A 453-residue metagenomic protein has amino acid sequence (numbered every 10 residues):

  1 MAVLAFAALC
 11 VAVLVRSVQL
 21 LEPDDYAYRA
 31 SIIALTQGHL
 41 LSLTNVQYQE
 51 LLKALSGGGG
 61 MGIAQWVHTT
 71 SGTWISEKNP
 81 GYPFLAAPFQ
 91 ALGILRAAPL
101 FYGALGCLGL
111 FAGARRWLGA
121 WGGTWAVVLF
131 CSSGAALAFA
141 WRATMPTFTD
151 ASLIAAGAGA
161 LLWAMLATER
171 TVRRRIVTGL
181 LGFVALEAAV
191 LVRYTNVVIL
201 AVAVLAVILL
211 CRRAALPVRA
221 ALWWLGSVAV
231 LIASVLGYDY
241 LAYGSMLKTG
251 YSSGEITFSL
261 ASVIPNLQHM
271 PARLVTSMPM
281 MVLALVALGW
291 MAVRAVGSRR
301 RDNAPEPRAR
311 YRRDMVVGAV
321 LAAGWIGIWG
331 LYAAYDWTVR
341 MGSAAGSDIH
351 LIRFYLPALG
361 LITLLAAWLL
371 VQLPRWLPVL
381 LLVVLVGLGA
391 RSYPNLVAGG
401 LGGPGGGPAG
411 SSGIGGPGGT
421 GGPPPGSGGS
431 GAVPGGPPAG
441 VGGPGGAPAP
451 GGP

Functional and structural regions predicted by a protein language model:
V3, I176, V184, L225-A229 (+4 more regions): Signature aromatic-anchored transmembrane alpha helix within multi-pass, membrane-resident enzymes that catalyze glycan
F6, G123-G134, S152-A155, G159 (+3 more regions): Short helix- or helix-capping micro-motifs that position conserved polar/aromatic residues at function-defining sites
Q37-Y82, A86-F89, D336-G346, P408: Interfacial juxtamembrane loops and adjacent helix segments that form the catalytic/substrate-binding surfaces
L95-L118, A156-A160: Transmembrane-helix motifs of polytopic, lipid-linked glycan transferases
L105-L110, I208-L209, V275-W325, I362-L369 (+1 more regions): Hydrophobic, aromatic-rich transmembrane alpha-helices and their immediate juxtamembrane boundary segments
C107-A135, A151-S152, R173-R174, P378-L380: Transmembrane-helix signature of polytopic, membrane-embedded enzymes that assemble or transfer cell-envelope glycans
W163-T168, I176, I199-A229, T257-V263 (+1 more regions): Perimembrane helix-loop-helix junctions
N196, A220-W290, A322-D336, R391-G399: Membrane-lumen/periplasm interface segments of specific transmembrane helices in polyprenyl phosphate-linked
